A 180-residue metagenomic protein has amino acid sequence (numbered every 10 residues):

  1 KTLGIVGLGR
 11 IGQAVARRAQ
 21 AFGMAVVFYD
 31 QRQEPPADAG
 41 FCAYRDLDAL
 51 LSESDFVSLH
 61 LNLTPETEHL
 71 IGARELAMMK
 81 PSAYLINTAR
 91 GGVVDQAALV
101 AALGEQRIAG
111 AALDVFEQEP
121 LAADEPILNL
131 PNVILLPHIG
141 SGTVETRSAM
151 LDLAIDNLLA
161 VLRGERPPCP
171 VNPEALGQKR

Functional and structural regions predicted by a protein language model:
K1-A14, E174-L176: Glycine-rich NAD(P)-binding loop of Rossmann-like domains
I5, R18, E53, N157 (+1 more regions): Short alpha-helical functional segments enriched in proximate histidine and acidic residues
G12, E34-P35, G142, G177: Flexible, glycine-rich phosphate/dinucleotide-binding loops and adjacent beta-alpha linkers at cofactor/substrate
A16, Q20, L103-G104: Gly/Ala-rich phosphate-binding loop of Rossmann-like dinucleotide-binding domains, activating on the conserved
V27, Q31-P126: Rossmann-like adenosine-cofactor binding region
S82-R180: Rossmann-like dinucleotide-binding domain for NAD(H)/NADP(H)
